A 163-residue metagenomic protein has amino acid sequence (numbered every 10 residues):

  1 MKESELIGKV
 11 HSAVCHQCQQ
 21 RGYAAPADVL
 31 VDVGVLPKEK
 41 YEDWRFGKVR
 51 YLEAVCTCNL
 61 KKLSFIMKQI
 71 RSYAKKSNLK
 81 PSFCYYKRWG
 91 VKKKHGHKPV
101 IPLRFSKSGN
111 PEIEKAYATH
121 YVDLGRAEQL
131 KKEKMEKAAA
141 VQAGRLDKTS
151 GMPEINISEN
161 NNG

Functional and structural regions predicted by a protein language model:
M1, E5, K9, C58-K61 (+1 more regions): Alpha-helix boundary/N-cap detector
S4-A27, L36-P37, D43-V55: Positively charged, polyanion-binding regions of nucleic-acid-associated proteins
L30: The alpha-helix within a helix-turn-helix
E39, L60-G163: Phospho-regulated, low-complexity intrinsically disordered regions of nuclear gene-regulatory and chromatin-associated
